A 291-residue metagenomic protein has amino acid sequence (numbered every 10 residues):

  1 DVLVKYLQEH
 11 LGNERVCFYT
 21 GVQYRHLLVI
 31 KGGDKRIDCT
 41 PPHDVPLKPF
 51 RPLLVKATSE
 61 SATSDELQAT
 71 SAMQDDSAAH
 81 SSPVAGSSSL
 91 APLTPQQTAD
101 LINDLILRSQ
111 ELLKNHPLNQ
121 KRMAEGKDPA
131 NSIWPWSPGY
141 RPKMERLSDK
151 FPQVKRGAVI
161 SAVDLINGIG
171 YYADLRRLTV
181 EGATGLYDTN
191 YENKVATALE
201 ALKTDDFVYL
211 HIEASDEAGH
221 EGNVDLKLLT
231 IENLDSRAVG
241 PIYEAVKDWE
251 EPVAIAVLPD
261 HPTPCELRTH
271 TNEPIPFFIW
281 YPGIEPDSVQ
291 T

Functional and structural regions predicted by a protein language model:
D1-T291: Feature captures the catalytic ectodomains and active-site-proximal regions of enzymes that hydrolyze or transfer
